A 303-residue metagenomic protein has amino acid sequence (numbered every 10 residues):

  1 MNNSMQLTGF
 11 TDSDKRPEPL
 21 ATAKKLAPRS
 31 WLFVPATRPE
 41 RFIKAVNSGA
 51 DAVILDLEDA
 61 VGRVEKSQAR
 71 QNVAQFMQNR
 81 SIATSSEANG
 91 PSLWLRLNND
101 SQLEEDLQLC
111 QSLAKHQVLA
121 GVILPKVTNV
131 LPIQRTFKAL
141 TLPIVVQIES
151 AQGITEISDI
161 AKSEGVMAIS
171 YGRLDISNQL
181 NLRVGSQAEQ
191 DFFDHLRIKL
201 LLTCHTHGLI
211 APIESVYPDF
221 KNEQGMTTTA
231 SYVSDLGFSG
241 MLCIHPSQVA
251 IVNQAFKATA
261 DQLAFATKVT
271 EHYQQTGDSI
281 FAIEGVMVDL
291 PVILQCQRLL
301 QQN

Functional and structural regions predicted by a protein language model:
M1-N303: Expand to "…catalyze enediolate/carbanion chemistry for C-C bond making/breaking, isomerization, decarboxylation
